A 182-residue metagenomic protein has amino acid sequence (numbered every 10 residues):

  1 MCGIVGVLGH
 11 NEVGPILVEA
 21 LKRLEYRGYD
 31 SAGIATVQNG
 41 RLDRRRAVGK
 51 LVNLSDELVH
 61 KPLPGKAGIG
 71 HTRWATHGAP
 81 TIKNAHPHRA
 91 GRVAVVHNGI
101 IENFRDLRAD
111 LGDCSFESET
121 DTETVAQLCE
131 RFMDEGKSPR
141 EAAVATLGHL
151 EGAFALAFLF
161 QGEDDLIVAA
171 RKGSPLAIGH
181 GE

Functional and structural regions predicted by a protein language model:
M1-E182: Conserved short alpha-helical segments that host acidic/polar catalytic motifs at enzyme active sites
